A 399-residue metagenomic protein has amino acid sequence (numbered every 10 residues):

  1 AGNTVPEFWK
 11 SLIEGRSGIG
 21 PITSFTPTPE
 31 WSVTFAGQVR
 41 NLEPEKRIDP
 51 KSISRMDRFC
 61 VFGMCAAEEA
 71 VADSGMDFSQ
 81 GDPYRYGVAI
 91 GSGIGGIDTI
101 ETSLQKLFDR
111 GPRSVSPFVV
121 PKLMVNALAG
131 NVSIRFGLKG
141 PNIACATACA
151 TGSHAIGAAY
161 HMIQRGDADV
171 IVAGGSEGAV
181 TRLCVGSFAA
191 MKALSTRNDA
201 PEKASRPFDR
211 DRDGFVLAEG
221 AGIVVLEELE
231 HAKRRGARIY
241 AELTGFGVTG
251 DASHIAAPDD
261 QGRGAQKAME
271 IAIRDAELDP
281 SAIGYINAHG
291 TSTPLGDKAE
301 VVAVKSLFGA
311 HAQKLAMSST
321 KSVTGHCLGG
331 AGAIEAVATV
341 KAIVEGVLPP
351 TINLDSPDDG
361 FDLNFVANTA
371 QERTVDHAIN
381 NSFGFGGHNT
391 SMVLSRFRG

Functional and structural regions predicted by a protein language model:
P6, D109-S116, G157, H161 (+4 more regions): Glycine-/small-residue-rich "gating" segment that lines the acyl/pantetheine channel and substrate pocket
P6-K10, D98-P112, M162-R165, V185-N198 (+3 more regions): A glycine- and small-aliphatic-rich helix-loop capping segment at beta-alpha/alpha-beta transitions that lines
E7-W9, I13-T147, S176-V185, P280-G296: Conserved beta-ketoacyl condensing-enzyme motif
R16-G20, D199-A276, Y285, G399: Condensing-enzyme catalytic core mediating Claisen C-C bond formation in acyl metabolism
T23, D167-D213, F246-D260, G290-D297 (+1 more regions): Acyl-CoA/ACP chain-elongation machinery
G63-M76, V125-A129, S133-E177, F215-A237 (+2 more regions): Active-site-proximal alpha-helical scaffold in enzymes
Q80-P83, A276-A282, A312-Q313, D362-G399: Flexible, low-complexity linker/loop segments at domain and module junctions
V115-V120, G140-T147, D209-D213, L315-C327 (+1 more regions): Short pre-catalytic strand/loop immediately N-terminal to key active-site residues, enriched for Gly-Thr
